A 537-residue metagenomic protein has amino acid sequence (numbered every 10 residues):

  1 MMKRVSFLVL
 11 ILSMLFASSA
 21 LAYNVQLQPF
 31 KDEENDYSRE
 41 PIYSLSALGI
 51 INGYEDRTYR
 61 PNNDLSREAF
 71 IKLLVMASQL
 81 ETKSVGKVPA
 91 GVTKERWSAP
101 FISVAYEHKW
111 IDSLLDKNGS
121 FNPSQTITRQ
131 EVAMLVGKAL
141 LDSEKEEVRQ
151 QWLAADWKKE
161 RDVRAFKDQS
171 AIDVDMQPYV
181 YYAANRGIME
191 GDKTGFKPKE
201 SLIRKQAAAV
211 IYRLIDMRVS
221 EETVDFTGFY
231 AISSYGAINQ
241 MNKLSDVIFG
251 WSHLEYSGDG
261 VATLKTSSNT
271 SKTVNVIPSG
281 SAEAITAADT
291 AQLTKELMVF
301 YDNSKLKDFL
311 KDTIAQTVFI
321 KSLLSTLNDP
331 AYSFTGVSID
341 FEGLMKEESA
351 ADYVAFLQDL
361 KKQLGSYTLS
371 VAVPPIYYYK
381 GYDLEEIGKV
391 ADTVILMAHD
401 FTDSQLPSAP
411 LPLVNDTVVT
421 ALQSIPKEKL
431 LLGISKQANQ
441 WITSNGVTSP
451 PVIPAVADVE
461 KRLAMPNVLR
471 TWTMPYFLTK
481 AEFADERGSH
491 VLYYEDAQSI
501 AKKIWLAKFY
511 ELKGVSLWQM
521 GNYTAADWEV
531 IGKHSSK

Functional and structural regions predicted by a protein language model:
S6-F7, S13-R39, A47-Q130, G137-Q177 (+4 more regions): Feature responds to low-complexity, polar/acidic, surface-exposed segments characteristic of secreted/exported proteins
E222-T317: Glycan-recognition patch characteristic of GH18 chitinases/ENGases and related GlcNAc/peptidoglycan-binding proteins
F229-K243, K311-P330, Y377-L384, E495-L506: Short, acidic/polar
V247, I339, V394, L432 (+2 more regions): Conserved, mostly hydrophobic/aromatic
Y256-V276, A350-M465: Substrate-binding surface in catalytic domains of secreted glycosidases
I320-D352, L396-D400, Q405, S516: Active-site groove signature of glycoside hydrolases
K436-W505, S535: Glycan-binding loop/region signatures in secreted carbohydrate-active enzymes
K503, Y510-K537: Acidic/aromatic/glycine-rich contiguous surface patches that form carbohydrate-binding/processing clefts and analogous
